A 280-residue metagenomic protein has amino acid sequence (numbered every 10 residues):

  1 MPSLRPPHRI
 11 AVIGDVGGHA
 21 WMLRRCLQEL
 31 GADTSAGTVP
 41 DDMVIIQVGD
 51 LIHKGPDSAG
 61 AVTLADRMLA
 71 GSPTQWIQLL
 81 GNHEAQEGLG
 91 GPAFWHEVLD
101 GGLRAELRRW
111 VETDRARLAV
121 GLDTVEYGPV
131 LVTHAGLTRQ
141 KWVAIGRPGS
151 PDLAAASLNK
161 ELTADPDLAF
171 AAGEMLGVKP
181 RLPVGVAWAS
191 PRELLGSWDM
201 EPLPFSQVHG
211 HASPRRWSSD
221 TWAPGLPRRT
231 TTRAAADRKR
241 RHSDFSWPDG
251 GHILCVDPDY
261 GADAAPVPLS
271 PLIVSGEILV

Functional and structural regions predicted by a protein language model:
M1-L64: N-terminal active-site segment of His-dependent metallophosphoesterases
M1-P6, G37, L69-G71, A119-E126 (+2 more regions): A short acidic-Thr-Gly-centered motif at the start of a beta-strand
V12-G14, I45-G49, Q78-N82, V132-T133 (+2 more regions): Active-site neighborhood of phospho(di)ester-bond hydrolases with catalytic His/Asp-centered motifs
G17-A20, H53-D57, H83-L89, T138-Q140 (+2 more regions): Active-site environment of divalent metal-dependent phosphoester hydrolases
L51-R67, G88-D100, S219-T221: Metal-dependent catalytic neighborhoods of phosphoester/phosphodiester hydrolases
S72-W110, A119-T138: A basic- and aromatic-enriched beta-loop-alpha substructure that forms the phosphate/nucleotide- and DNA/RNA-contacting
L122, E126-P204, A223: Active-site-proximal loop/helix segment associated with metal-binding centers of metalloenzymes
D220-T221, G225-V280: Binuclear metal-dependent phosphoesterase catalytic core
